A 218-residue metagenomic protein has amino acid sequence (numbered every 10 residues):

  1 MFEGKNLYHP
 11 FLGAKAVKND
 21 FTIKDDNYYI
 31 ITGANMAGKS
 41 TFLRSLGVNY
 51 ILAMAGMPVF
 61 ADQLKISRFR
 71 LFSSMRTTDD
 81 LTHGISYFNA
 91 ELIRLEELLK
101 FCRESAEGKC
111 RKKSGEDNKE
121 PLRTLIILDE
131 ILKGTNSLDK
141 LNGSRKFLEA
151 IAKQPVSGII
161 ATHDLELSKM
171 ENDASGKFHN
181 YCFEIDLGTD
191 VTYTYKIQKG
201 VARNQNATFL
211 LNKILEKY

Functional and structural regions predicted by a protein language model:
F2-Y218: ATPase nucleotide-binding head domains, primarily ABC-like/P-loop NTPase cores
